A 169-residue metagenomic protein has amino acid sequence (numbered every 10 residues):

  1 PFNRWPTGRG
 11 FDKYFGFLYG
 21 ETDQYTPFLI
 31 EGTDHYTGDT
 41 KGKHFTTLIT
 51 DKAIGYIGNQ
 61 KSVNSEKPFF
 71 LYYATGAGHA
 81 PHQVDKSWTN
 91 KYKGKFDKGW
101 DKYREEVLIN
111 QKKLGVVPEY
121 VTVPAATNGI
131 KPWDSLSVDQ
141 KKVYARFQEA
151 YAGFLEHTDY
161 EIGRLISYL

Functional and structural regions predicted by a protein language model:
P1-K93, K98, K102, E106 (+2 more regions): Formylglycine-dependent
Y56, R164-L169: Well-ordered alpha-helical scaffold segments within catalytic/enzyme domains
L108-I109, I166: Short glycine-/small-residue-rich flexible loop motifs, especially phosphate/cofactor-binding loops
V117-W133: Conserved oxyanion/phosphate-binding beta-strand-loop segments in alpha/beta enzyme cores
A150-L165: Outer-membrane beta-barrel transmembrane strands
